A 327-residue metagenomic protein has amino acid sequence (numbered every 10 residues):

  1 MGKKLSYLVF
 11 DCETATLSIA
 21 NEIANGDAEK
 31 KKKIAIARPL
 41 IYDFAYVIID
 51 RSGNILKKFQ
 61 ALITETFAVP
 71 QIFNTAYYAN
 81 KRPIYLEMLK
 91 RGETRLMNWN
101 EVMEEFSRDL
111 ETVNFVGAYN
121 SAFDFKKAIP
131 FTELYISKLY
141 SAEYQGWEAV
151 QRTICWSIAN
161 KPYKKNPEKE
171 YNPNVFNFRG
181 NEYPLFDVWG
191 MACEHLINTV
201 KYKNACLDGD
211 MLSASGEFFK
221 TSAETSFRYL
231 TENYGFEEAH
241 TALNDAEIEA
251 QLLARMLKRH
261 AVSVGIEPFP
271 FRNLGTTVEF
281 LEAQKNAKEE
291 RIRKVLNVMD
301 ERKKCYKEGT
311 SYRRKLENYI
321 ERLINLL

Functional and structural regions predicted by a protein language model:
G2-L8, C12-I129, E133: Conserved non-catalytic scaffold segment of RNase H-like nuclease domains
Q60-I63, G190-C193, Y234-N244: Acidic carboxylate-rich catalytic motifs and surrounding loops in phosphoryl-/glycosyl-chemistry enzymes
A79-T199: Conserved DEDDh/DEDDy metal-dependent 3′-5′ exonuclease domain
F115-A122, K126-K127, F131, N204-E289: Acidic, Mg2+-coordinating catalytic module of metal-dependent nucleases/exonucleases that use a two-metal-ion mechanism
K285-M299: Short amphipathic alpha-helical heptad-repeat segments
K303-R314: Charged, low-complexity interaction regions
K315-L326: Short, charge-rich amphipathic interface segments used for partner binding and complex assembly
